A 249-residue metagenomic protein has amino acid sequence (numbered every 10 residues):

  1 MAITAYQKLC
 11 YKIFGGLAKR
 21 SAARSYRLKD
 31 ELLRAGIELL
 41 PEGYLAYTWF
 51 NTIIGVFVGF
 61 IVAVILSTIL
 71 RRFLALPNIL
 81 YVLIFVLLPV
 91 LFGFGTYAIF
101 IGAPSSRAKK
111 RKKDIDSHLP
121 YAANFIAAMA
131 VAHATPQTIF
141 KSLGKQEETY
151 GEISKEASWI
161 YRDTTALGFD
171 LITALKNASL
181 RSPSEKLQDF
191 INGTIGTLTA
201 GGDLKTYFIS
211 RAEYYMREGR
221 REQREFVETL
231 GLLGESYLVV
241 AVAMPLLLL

Functional and structural regions predicted by a protein language model:
M1-A122, Y214-L249: Hydrophobic alpha-helical signal-anchor/transmembrane segments
M1-R24, N177-T206: Short, non-transmembrane cytosolic segments of multipass membrane proteins
A35, M129, L143-Q146, T197 (+2 more regions): Amphipathic alpha-helical segments that mediate coupling or scaffolding at interfaces
A35-I37, A130-A134, G201: Short helix-to-coil transition segments within interhelical loops that connect adjacent transmembrane helices
I37-L39, A134, E148-Y150, S184-E185 (+1 more regions): Juxtamembrane helix-boundary/capping and inter-helix hinge elements in multi-pass membrane proteins
T52, Q146-T149, D163, R181-S184 (+2 more regions): A short structural micro-motif
N78-S179, D189: Juxtamembrane/interface alpha-helical elements of multi-pass membrane proteins
D203-R217: Membrane-proximal, non-transmembrane alpha-helical segments
